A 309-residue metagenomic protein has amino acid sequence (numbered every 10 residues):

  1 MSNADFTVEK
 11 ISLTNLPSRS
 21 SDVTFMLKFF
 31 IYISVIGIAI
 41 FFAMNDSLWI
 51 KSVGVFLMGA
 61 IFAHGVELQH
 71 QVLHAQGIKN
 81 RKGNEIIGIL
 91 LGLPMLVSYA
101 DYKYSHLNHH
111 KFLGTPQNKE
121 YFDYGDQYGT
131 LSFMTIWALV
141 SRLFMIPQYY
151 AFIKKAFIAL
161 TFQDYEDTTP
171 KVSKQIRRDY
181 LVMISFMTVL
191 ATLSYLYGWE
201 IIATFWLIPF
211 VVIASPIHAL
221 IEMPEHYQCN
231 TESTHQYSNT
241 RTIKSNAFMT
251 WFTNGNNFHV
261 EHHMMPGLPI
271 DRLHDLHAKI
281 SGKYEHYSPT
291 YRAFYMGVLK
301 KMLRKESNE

Functional and structural regions predicted by a protein language model:
M1-I61, L68, L93-T204, I270-E309: Non-catalytic, topology-defining segments of multipass membrane proteins
N45-W49, V72-N80, E200, M223-E232: Membrane-interface elements of multi-pass transporters and channels
A60-V72, S98, Q148-F152, W206-T234: Transmembrane alpha-helical segments that form the membrane-embedded catalytic/substrate-channel core of multi-pass
G65-A75, Y102-G114, I221-Q228, F252-L268: Histidine-centered catalytic micro-motifs
G77-V97, N118-M134, T234-N246: Juxtamembrane helix-capping/reentrant segments at transmembrane boundaries
D164-M223, T234, R241, S245-F258: C-terminal membrane-associated helical module and adjoining short loops/tails
